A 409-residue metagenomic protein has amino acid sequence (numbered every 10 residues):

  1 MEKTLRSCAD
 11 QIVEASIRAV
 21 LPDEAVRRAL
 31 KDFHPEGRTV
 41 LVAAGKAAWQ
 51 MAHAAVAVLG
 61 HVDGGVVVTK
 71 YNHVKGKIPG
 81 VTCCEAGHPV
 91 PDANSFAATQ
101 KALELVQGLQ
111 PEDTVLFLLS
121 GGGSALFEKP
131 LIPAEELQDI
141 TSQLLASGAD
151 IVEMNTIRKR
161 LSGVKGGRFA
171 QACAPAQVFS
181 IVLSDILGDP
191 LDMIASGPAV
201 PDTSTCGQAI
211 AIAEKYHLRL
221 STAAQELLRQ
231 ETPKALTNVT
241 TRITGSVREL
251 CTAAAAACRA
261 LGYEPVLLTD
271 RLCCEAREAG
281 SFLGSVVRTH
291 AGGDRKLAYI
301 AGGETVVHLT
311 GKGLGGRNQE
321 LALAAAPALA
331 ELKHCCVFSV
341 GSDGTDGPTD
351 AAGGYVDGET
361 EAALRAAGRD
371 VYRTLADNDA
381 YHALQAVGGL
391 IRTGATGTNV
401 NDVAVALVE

Functional and structural regions predicted by a protein language model:
M1-V42, Q50-M51: An N-terminal, well-structured beta->alpha segment
V42-A44, V66-T69, F117-G121, S180-I186 (+3 more regions): Short beta-strand segments
A54-G64, I78-T82, L103, Q107 (+5 more regions): A glycine- and small-aliphatic-rich helix-loop capping segment at beta-alpha/alpha-beta transitions that lines
T69-E112, E153, I157-R158: Glycine-rich oxoanion-binding loops at beta->alpha junctions
P133-R219: Internal gly/pro-rich beta-alpha loop/helix module that stabilizes soluble enzyme cofactors or their anionic handles
R158, A176-F179, P201-F282, V286: Accessory alpha-helical/coil subdomains and C-terminal extensions that flank or cap enzyme catalytic cores
G262-S339, G347-P348: Active-site segments that bind and position negatively charged phosphate/pyrophosphate groups
L323-E409: Internal helix-turn-beta structural module
